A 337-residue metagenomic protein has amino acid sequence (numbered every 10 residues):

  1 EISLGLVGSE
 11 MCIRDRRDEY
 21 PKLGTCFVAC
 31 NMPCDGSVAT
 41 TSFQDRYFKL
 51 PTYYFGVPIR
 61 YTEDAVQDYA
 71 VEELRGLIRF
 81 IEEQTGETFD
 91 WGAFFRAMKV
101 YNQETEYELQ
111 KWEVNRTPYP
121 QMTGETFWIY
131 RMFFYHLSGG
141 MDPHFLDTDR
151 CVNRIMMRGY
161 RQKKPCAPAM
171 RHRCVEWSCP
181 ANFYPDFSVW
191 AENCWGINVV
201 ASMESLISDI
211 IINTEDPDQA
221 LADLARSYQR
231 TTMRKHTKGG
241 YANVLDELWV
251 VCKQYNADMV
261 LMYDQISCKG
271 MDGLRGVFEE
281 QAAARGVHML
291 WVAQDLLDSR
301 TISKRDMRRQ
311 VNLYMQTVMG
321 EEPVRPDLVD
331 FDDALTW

Functional and structural regions predicted by a protein language model:
E1-G8, C12: Single conserved hydrophobic/aromatic residue that forms the stacking wall/gate of nucleotide- or nucleobase-binding
S9-E10, S138-L146, S208-T214, Q219-N243: Acidic/glycine-enriched edge-of-secondary-structure segments
E10-N115: Internal, well-ordered alpha/beta segment that forms a basic, Gly-enriched binding/recognition surface
N31-S37, W177-Y184, I266-G273: Gly/Ser/Thr-rich loops at beta-strand to alpha-helix junctions that form or flank small-molecule/cofactor-binding
T62-V66, S208-T214, R300-S303: Short, charged, surface-exposed secondary-structure boundary motifs
V71, R75, R79-V199, M203-I210 (+1 more regions): A charged, amphipathic alpha-helical module
I81-K99, R226-D246, V318-W337: Extended, charge-rich low-complexity interaction segments
E192-A201, D216-S227, A242-D327: Hydrophobic alpha/beta core scaffold segments
